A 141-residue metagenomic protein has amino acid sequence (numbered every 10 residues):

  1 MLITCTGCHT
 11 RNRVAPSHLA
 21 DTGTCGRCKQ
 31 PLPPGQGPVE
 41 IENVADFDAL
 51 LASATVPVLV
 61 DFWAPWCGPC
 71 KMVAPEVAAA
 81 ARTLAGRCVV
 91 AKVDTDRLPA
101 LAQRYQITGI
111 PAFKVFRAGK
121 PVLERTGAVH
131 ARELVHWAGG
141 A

Functional and structural regions predicted by a protein language model:
C5-C8, C25-C28: Short cysteine-rich clusters marking metal-coordination/redox-active sites
N12, L32, A74: Cys/His-rich microdomains that often coordinate metals
V14-T24: Short linker/helix segments within small regulatory modules
K29-G37: Short Cys/His-rich micro-motifs in 6-15 aa windows
E40-V58: A short beta-strand-turn-helix
T55, F62-W66, G109: Short pre-active-site segment immediately N-terminal to redox-active cysteine/selenocysteine motifs in thiol-based
P69-L84: Typically the conserved alpha-helix immediately C-terminal to a functionally engaged Cys/Sec in thioredoxin-like
G109, K114-A141: Non-catalytic, surface beta->alpha helical segment in thiol-disulfide oxidoreductase systems
